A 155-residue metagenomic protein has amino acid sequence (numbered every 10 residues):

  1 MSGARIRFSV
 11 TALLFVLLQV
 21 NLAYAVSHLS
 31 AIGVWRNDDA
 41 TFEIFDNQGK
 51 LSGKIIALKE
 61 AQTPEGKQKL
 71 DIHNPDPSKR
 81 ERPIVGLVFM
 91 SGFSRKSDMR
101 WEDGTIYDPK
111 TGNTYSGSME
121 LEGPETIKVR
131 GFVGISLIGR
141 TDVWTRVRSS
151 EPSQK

Functional and structural regions predicted by a protein language model:
M1-T11: Bacterial N-terminal signal peptides that target proteins for export
S9-N21: Bacterial N-terminal signal peptides
A23-S27: Boundary at the C-terminal end of the N-terminal hydrophobic targeting segment
A31-I32, N37-S116: Central antiparallel beta-sheet cores of small beta-barrel/beta-sandwich binding domains
S52-K54, K128-R130, V143: Soluble periplasmic/extracytoplasmic beta-strand elements of cell-envelope proteins
S97, G123-E125: Residue-level recognition of beta-strand termini and adjacent short loop/turns
P109, E120, G134-I135: Short polar/acidic secondary-structure junctions
V133-K155: Edge beta-strand at a domain terminus
